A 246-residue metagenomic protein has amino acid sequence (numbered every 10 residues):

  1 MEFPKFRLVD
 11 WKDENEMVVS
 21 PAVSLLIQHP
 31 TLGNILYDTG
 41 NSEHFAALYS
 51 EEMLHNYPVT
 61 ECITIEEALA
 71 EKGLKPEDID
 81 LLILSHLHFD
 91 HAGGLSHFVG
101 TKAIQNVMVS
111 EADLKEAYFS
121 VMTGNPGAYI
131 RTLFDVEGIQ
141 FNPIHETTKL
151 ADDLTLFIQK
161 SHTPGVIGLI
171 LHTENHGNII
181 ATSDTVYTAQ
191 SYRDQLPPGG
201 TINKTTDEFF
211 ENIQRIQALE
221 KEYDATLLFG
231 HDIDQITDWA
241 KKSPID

Functional and structural regions predicted by a protein language model:
M1-N56, Q214-R215, E222, D234 (+1 more regions): Zn-dependent metallo-beta-lactamase
D13, S50-N56, T123, L196-N203: Short glycine-enriched, charge-decorated loop/helix-capping segments at active-site entrances that position
Y37, S85, V109-S110, A181-D184 (+1 more regions): Active-site flanking residues adjacent to catalytic metal/cofactor-binding acidic residues
F45, T132-F134, T147-T148, F157 (+1 more regions): Metallo-beta-lactamase
T60-L74, D78, I104-I158, K204-D224: Metallo-beta-lactamase
I79-D90: Metallo-beta-lactamase
H91-S96, V166, I236-D246: Short, electropositive alpha-helical surface patch
F98-A103: Short, conserved loop/helix-junction motifs that constitute active-site signature segments in enzyme catalytic cores
